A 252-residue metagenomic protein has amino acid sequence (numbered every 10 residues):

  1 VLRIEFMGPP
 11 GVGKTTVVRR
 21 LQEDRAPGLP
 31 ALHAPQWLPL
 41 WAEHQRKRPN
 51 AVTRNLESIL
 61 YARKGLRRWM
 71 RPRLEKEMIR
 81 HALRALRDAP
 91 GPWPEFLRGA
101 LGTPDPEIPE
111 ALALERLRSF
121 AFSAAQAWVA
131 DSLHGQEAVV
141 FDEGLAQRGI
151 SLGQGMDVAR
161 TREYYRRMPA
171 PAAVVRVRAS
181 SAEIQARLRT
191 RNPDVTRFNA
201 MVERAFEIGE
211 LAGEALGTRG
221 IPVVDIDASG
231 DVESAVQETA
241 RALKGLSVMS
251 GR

Functional and structural regions predicted by a protein language model:
P9: P-loop (Walker A) phosphate-binding loop of NTP-binding proteins
V12: ATP-binding Walker
T15: Walker A/P-loop
E23-P106: N-terminal phosphate/diphosphate-binding loop that engages ATP/GTP or pyrophosphate donors across diverse enzyme folds
M70-D88, P92-Y165: Glycine-rich phosphate-binding loop used to anchor ATP phosphates in small-molecule kinases, encompassing both
E143-G144, R167-R189: Conserved phosphate-donor/acceptor-positioning beta-strand/loop module used by diverse small-molecule
Q185-T196, A200-R252: NTP-dependent small-molecule kinase module
